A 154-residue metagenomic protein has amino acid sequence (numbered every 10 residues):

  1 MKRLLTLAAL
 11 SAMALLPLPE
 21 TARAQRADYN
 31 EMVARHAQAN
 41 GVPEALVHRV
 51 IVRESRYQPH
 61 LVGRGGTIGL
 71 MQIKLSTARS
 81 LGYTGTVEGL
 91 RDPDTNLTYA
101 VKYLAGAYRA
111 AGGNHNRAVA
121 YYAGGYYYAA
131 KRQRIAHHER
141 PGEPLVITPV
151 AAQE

Functional and structural regions predicted by a protein language model:
M1-A9: Bacterial N-terminal signal peptides that target proteins for export
A8-L16: Bacterial N-terminal signal peptides
L18-Y57: Export/targeting segments at the very N-terminus of extracytoplasmic proteins
A22-Q38, A129-E154: Extracytoplasmic and endomembrane cell-envelope/extracellular-matrix remodeling and assembly machinery
S55-Q58, T77-S80, G125-Y128: Solvent-exposed loop/turn segments at secondary-structure junctions within structured extracellular/periplasmic domains
G65-Y83: Substrate-binding/active-site groove segments that recognize and process beta-1,4-linked N-acetyl-hexosamine
E88-T95: A short, structured beta-strand-centered segment in the mid-to-C-terminal lobe of catalytic cores from group-transfer
T98-R140: Catalytic and binding regions of secreted/periplasmic enzymes and modules that target cell-wall glycans
